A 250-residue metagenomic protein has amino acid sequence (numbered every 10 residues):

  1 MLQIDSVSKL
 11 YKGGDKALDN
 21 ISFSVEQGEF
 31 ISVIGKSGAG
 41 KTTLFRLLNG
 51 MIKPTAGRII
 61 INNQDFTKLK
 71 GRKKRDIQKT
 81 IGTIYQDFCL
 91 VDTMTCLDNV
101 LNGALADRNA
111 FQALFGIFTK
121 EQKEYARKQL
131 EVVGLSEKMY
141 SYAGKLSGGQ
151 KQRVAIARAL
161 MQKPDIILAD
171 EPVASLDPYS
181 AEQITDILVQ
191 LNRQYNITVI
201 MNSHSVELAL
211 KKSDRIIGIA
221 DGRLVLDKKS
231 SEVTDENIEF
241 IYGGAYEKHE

Functional and structural regions predicted by a protein language model:
I34-K36: The feature captures the beta-strand-to-loop junction immediately N-terminal to the Walker
N49: Helix-to-loop junction immediately C-terminal to a conserved catalytic motif
D65, Q112-E137: Conserved ABC ATPase "signature" region
Y142-L146, Q150: Conserved ABC ATPase signature
I167-D170: Catalytic Walker B motif of ABC-type/P-loop ATPase nucleotide-binding domains
P178-S180: Helix N-cap at the start of a conserved alpha-helix in ABC-type nucleotide-binding domains
S203-H204: H-loop/switch region of ABC-family ATPase nucleotide-binding domains
